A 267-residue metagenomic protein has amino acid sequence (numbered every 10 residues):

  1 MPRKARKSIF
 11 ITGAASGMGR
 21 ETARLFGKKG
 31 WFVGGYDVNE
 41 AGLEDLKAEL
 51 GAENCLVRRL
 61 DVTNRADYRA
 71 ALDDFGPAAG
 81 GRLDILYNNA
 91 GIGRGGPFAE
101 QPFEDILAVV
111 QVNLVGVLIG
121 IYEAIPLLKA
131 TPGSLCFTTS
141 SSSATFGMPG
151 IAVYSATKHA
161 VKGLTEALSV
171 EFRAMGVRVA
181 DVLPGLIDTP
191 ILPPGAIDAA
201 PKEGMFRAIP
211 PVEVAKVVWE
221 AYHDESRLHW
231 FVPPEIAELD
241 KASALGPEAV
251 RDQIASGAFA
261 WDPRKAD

Functional and structural regions predicted by a protein language model:
P2-G34: Canonical Rossmann dinucleotide-binding motif of NAD(H)/NADP(H)-dependent dehydrogenases/reductases, specifically
K29-D45: Conserved glycine-rich Rossmann-like NAD(P)H-binding loop of the short-chain dehydrogenase/reductase
A41, R59-A70, F103: The beta1-alpha1 cofactor-binding region of Rossmann-like NAD(H)/NADP(H)-dependent oxidoreductases
P97-F98, P102-V110: Substrate-binding pocket helix/loop in short-chain dehydrogenase/reductase
I121, T157: Active-site helix of classical SDR
S141: Residue(s) in the substrate-gating loop at a strand-loop-helix junction that position the organic substrate next
D181, K202-L239: C-terminal helical subdomain
